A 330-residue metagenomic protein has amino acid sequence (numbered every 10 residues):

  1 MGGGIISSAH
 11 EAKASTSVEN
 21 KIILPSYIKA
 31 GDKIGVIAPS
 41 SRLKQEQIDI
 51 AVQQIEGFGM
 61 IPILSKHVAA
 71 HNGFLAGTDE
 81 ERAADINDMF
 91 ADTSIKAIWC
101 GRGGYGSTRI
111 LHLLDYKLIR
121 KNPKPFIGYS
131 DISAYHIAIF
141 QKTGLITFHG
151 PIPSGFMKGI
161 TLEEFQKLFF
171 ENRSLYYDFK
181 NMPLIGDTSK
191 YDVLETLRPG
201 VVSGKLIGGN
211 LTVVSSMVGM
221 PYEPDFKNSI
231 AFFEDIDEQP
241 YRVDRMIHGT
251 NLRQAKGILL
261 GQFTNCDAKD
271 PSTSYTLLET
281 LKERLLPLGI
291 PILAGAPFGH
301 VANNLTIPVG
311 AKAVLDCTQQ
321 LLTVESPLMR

Functional and structural regions predicted by a protein language model:
M1-A14: N-terminal export signals
V18-F90, S215: N-terminal glycine-rich anion-binding loop in soluble enzyme alpha/beta folds
H67-P123: N-terminal small/polar loop signature for handling phosphorylated ligands or for N-terminal nucleophile
S94, R120-P125, T143-L145, A255-K256 (+1 more regions): A short helix->loop->beta-strand "cap" motif at the edges of active sites that frequently abuts
Y116-A138, I146-P153: Short, acidic/small-residue loops that bind anionic groups at enzyme active sites
G144-T212: Conserved anion/nucleotide-ligand pocket segment
G219-L277: Internal helical hairpin/lid segments
Q262-R330: ATP/nucleoside-binding phosphotransfer catalytic cores, i.e., glycine-rich phosphate-binding loops
